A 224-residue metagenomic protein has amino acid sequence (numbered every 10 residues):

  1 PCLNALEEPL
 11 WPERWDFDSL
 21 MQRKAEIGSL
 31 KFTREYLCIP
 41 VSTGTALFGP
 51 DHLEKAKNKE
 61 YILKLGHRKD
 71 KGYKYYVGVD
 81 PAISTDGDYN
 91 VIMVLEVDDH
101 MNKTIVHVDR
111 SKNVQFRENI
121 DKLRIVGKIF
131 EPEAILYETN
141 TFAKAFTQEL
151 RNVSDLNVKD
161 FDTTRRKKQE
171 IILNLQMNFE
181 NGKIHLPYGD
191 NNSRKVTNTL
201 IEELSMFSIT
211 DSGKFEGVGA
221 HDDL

Functional and structural regions predicted by a protein language model:
P1-F17, M21-Q22, T43, D98-D211: Mg2+-dependent endonuclease catalytic cores in nucleic-acid-processing enzymes, primarily RNase H-like
C2-V79: ATPase catalytic-site recognition across NTP-hydrolyzing enzymes
K31, R166, E170, D222: Charged, alpha-helix-enriched surfaces in structured cytosolic catalytic cores of large nucleotide-utilizing machines
K69-K71, T85-G87, K128-F130, S154 (+2 more regions): A structural signal for short secondary-structure junctions
K69-V97: Gly/Thr-rich phosphate-binding beta-strand-loop-beta motif of the actin/hexokinase/Hsp70
P81, T139, D223-L224: Generic detector of well-ordered alpha-helical packing
D88, K112-N119, A220-L224: Phosphate/oxyanion-binding active-site loops and adjacent basic polyanion-contact surfaces
M206-L224: Charge-patterned, long linear interaction tracts outside catalytic cores
